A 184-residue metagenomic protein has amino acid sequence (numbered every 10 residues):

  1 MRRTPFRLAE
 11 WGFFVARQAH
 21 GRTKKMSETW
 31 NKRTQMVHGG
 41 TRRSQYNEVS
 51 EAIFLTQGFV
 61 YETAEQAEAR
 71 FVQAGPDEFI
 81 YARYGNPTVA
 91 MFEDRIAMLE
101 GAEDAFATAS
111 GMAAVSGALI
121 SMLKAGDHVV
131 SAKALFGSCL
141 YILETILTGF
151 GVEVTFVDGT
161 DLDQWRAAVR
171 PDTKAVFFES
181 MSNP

Functional and structural regions predicted by a protein language model:
M1-F13: Positively charged N-terminal leader segments that act as targeting/secretion signals
Q18-H20: Low-complexity, intrinsically disordered or signal/transmembrane-proximal segments
S27-N86, D94: N-terminal "arm"/small-domain region of PLP-dependent enzymes with the aminotransferase-like
N47, I96, A114, V129 (+1 more regions): Buried hydrophobic positions in well-ordered alpha/beta secondary-structure cores of metabolic enzymes
T63-A113, S138-T145: Conserved N-terminal alpha-helix of the aminotransferase class I/II PLP-enzyme fold
E100-E103, L123-G126, P171: Short helix-loop-beta connector
S121-C139, V157: Conserved PLP-anchoring active-site segment centered on the Schiff-base-forming lysine
Y141-S182: PLP-dependent aminotransferase-class I/II
